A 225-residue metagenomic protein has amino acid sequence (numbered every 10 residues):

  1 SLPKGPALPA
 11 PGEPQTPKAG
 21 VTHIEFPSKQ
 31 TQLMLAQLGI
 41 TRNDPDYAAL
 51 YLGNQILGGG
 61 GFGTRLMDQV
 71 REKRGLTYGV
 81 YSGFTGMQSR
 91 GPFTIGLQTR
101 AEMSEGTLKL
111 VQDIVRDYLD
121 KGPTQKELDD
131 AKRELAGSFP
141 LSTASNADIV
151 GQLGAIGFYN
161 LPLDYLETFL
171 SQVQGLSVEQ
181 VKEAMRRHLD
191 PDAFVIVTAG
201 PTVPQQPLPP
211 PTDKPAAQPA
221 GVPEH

Functional and structural regions predicted by a protein language model:
S1-T41, T198-H225: An aromatic/glycine/proline-enriched structural segment found at the starts of mature extracellular/organellar domains
G5-A19, R71-K73, T85-M87, D113-L153 (+1 more regions): Acidic/histidine-enriched alpha-helical segments
G20, K29-L33, A48, R74-Y78 (+3 more regions): Envelope-exposed proteins and targeting segments
G20-I24, G79-T85: Short beta-strand/turn micro-motifs at beta-sheet edges
F26-S28, T85-P92, P162-D164, L189: Short, flexible turn/loop "capping" segments at secondary-structure junctions
L35, P45-L57, R65-D68: Active/ligand-binding-proximal structured segments within catalytic/core domains that scaffold catalytic residues
G60-G61, Y81-S142, P211-H225: M16/insulysin-pitrilysin zinc metalloprotease superfamily fold
T94-L97, D129-H225: C-terminal regions of mature proteins
